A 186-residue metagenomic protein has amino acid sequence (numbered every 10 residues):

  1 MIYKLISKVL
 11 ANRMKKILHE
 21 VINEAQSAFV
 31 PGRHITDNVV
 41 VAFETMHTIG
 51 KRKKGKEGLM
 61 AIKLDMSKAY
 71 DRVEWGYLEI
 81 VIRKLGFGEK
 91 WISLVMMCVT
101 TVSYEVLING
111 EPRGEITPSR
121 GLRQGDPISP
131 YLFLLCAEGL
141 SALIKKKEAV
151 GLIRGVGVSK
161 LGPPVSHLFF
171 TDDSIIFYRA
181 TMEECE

Functional and structural regions predicted by a protein language model:
M1-E186: Nucleotidyl polymerases of mobile genetic elements and RNA viruses
